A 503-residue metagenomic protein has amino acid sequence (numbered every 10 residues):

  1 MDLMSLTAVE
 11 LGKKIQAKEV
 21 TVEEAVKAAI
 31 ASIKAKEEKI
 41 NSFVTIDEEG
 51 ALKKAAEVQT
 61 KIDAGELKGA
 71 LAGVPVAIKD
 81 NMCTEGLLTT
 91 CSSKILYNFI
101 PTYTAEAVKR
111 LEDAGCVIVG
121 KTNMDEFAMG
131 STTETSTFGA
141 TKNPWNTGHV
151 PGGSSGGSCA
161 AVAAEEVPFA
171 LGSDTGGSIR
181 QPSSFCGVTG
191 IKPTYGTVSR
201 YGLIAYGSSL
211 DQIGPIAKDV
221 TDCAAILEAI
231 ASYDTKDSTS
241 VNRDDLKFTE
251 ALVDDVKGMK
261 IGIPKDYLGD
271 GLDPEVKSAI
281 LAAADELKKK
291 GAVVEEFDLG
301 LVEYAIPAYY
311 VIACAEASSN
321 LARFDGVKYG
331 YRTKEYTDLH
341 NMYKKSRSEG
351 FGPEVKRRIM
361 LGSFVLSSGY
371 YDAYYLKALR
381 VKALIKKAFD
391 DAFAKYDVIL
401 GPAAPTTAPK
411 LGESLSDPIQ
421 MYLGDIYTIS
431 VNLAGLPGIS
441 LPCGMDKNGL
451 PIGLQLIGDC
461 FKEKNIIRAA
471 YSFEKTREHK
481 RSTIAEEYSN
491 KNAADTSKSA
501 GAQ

Functional and structural regions predicted by a protein language model:
M1-K53, K289-G291, F364, S482-Q503: An N-terminal boundary/leader segment
A29, A51, K79, L111 (+5 more regions): Conserved hydrophobic/aromatic pocket- or pore-lining residues that grip, position, or stack substrates in active sites
A31, A35, D113, A164-F169 (+5 more regions): Structural helix-boundary/capping segments
N41, D237-D245, M259-K260, P264-D266 (+5 more regions): Flexible, acidic loop-helix segments that line cofactor/substrate-binding pockets
L71-C91, D255-G262, A315-K386, P437-G453: Short helix-loop capping/hinge segments that flank enzyme active sites or metal/cofactor-binding pockets
L71-I213, D266, A315, G401-I419: Short glycine/serine-rich loop/turn segments
K94, N98, T137, T239-D244 (+4 more regions): Short, surface-exposed loop/helix-turn segments at secondary-structure junctions that function as lids/hinges flanking
V119, V293-D298, I439: General small-molecule cofactor/ligand-binding pocket signal
